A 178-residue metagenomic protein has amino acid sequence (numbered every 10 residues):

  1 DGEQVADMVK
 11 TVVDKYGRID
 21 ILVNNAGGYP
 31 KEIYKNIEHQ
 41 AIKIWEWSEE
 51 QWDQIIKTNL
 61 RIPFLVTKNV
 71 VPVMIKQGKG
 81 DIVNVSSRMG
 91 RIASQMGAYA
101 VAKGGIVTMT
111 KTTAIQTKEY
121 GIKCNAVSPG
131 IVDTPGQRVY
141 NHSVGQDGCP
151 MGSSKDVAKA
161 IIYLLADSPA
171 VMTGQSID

Functional and structural regions predicted by a protein language model:
D1-D7, E49, K155: The beta1-alpha1 cofactor-binding region of Rossmann-like NAD(H)/NADP(H)-dependent oxidoreductases
I33-I44, Q51-D53: Substrate-binding pocket helix/loop in short-chain dehydrogenase/reductase
T67, A102, T110: Active-site helix of classical SDR
P72, I115-Q116, A170: Alpha-helical segment proximal to the catalytic Tyr-Lys
S87: Residue(s) in the substrate-gating loop at a strand-loop-helix junction that position the organic substrate next
A93-A100, T112: Active-site loop-to-helix junction immediately N-terminal to the catalytic Tyr of the SDR YXXXK motif in Rossmann-fold
A126, Q146-D178: C-terminal helical subdomain
